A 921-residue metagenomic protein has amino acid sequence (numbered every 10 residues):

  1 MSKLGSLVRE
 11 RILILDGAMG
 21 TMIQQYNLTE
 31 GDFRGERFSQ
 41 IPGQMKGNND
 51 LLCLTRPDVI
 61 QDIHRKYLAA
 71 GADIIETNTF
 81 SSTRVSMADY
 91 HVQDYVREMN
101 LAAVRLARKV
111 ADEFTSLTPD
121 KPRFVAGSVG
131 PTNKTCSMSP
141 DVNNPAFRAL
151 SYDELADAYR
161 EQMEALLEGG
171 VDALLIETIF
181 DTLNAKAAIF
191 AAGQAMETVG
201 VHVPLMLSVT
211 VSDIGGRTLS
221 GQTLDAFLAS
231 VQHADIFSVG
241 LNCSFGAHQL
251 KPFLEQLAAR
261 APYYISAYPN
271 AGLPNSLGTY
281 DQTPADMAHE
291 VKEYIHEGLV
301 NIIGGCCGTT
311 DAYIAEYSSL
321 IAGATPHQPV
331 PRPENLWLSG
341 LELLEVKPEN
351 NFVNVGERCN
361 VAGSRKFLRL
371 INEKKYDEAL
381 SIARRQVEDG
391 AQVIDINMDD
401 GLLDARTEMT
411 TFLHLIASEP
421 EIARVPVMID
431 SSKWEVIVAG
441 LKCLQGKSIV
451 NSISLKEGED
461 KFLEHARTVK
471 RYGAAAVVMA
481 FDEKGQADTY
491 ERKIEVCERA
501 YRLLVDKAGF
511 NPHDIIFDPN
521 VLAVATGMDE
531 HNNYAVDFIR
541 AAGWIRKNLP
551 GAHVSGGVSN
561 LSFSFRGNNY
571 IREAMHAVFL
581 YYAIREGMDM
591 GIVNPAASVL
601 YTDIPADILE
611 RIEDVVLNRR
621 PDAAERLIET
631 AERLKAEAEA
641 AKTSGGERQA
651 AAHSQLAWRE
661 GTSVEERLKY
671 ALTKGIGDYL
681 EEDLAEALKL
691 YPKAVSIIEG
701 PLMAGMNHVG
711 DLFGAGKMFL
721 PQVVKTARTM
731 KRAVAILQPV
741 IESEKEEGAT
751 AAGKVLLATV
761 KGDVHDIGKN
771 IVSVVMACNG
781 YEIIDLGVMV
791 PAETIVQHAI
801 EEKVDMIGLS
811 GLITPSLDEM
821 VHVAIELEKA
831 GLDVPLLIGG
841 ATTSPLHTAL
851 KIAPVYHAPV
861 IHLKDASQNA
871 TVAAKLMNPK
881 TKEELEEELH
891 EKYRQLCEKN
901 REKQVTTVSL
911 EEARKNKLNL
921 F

Functional and structural regions predicted by a protein language model:
M1-F921: Domain-level signal for soluble alpha/beta catalytic cores
